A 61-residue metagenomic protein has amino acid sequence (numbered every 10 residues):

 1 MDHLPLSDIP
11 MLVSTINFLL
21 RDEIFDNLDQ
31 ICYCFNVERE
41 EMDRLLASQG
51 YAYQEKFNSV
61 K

Functional and structural regions predicted by a protein language model:
M1-F25: N-terminal acidic leader/helix
L28: Helix-turn-helix DNA-binding elements, focusing on the entry/boundary residues of the two helices that contact DNA
I31-C32: Short alpha-helical "recognition helix" segments of helix-turn-helix
V37-G50: Short acidic, Pro/Gly- and aromatic-enriched capping/linker segments at domain boundaries
